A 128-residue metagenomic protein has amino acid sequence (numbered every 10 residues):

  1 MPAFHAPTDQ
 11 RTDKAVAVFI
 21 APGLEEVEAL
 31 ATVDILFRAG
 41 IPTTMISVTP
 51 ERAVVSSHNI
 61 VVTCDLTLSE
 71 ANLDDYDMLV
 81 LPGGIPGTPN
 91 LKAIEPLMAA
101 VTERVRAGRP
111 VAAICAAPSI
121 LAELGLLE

Functional and structural regions predicted by a protein language model:
M1-A107, V111, S119-L127: Extended, subdomain-level signal for the structured scaffold at the beginning of enzyme domains
C115: Catalytic nucleophile serine of serine hydrolases, specifically the conserved "nucleophile elbow" pentapeptide
